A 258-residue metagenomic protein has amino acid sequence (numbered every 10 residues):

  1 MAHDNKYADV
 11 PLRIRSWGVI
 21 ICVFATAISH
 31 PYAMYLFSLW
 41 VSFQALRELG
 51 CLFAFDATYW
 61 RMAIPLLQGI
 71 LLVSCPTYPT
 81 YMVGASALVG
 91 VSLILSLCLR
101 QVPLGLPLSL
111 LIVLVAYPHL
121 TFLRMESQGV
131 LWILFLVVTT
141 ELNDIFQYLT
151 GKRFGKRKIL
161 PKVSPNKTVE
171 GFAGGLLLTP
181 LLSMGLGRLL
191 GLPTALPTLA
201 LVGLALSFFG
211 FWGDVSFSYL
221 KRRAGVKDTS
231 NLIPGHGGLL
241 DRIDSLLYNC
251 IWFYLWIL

Functional and structural regions predicted by a protein language model:
A2-T168, F172-L204: Membrane-embedded alpha-helical bundles of polytopic integral membrane proteins
E48, D214, D241: Residue-level signature of catalytic and energy-coupling elements of molecular machines, predominantly ATP/GTP-dependent
L142-K152, G210-R222: Short helical (or helix-break) motifs at transmembrane helix termini and adjacent helical loops in multi-pass membrane
R223-S245: Interfacial loop-to-transmembrane junctions
N249-C250: C-terminal-most transmembrane helix of multi-pass membrane proteins
Y254-L258: Juxtamembrane boundary at the C-terminal end of a transmembrane helix
